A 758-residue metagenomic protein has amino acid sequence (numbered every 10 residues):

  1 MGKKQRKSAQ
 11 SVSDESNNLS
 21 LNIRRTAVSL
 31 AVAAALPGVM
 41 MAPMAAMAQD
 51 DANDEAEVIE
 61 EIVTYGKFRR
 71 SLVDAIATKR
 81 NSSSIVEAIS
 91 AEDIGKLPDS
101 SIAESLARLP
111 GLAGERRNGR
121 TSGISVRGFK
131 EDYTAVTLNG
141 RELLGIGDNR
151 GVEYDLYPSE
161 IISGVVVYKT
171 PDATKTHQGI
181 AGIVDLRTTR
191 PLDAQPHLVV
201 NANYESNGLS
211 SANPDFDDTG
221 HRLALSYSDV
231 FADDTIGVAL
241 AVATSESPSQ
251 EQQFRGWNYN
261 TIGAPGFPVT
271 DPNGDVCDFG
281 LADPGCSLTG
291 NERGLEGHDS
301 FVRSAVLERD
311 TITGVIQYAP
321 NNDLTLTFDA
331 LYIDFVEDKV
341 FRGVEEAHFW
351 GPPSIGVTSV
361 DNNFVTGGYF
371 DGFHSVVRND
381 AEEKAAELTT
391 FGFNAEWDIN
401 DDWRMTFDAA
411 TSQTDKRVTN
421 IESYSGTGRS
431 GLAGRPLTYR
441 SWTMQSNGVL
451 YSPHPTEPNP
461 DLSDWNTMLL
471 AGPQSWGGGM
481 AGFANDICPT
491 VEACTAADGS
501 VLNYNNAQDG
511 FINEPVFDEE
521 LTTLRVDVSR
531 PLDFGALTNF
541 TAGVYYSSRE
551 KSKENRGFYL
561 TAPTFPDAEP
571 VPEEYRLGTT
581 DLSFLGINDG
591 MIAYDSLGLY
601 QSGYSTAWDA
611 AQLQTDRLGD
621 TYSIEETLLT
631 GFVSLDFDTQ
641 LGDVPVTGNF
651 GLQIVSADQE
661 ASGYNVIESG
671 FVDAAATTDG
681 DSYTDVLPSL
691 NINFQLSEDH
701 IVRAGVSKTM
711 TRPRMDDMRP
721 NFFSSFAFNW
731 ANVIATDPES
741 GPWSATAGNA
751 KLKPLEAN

Functional and structural regions predicted by a protein language model:
Y65-G95, G123, E131-T134, R141: N-terminal periplasmic "start-of-domain" segments of outer-membrane beta-barrel proteins
I102-S105, S122-S125, T137, E153 (+3 more regions): N-terminal periplasmic accessory domains that precede and gate Gram-negative outer-membrane beta-barrel machines
A103-E142, K169: Extracytoplasmic beta-strand/coil segments of soluble accessory domains associated with Gram-negative outer-membrane
R141-K169, D218: Short acidic/polar hinge/loop motifs at secondary-structure boundaries that mediate gating or recognition
Y204-G208, T244-P248, Y332-V336, E345 (+8 more regions): Transmembrane beta-strands of outer-membrane beta-barrel pores
D215-W350, K384-I399, P688-L690: Transmembrane beta-barrel wall of Gram-negative outer-membrane proteins
F267-L295, T358-F373, R435-Q508, E554-D620 (+1 more regions): Flexible glycine-rich, low-complexity coil/linker segments exposed to the extracellular/periplasmic environment
D380, K384-L388, D620-E626, M710-N758: Outer-membrane beta-barrel signature, preferentially recognizing the C-terminal barrel domain of Gram-negative
